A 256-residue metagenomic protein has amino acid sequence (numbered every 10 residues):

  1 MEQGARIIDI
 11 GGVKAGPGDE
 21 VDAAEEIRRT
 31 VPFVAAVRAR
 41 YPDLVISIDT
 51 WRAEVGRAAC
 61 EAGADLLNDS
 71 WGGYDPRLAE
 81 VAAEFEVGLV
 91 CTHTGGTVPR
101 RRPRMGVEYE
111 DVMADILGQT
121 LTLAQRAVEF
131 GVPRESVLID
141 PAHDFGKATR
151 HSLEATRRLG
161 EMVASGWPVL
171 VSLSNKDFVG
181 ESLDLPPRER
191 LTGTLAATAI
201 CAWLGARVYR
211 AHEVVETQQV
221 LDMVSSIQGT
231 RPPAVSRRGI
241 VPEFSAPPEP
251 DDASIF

Functional and structural regions predicted by a protein language model:
M1-R6, L123-S136: Phosphate/pyrophosphate-binding loops at sites that engage ATP/ADP/AMP, CoA/4′-phosphopantetheine, polyphosphate
M1-V13, G205: Catalytic domains of carbohydrate-active enzymes, especially glycoside hydrolases
A15-A39, T50-G56, C60-E61, D65-R126 (+2 more regions): Active-site-adjacent loop and "lid" segments of alpha/beta metabolic enzymes
H143: Active-site metal-binding loops of divalent metal-dependent hydrolases
